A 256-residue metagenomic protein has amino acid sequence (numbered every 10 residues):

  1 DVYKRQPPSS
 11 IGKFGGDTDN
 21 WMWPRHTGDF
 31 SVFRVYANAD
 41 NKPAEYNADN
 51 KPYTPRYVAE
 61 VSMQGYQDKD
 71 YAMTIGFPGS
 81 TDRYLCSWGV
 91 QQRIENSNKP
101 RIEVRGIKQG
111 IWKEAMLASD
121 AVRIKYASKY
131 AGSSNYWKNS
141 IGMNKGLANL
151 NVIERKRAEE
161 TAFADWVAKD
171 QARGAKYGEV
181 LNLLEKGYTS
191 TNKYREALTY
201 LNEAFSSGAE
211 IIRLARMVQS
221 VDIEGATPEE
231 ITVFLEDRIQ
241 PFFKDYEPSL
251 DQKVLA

Functional and structural regions predicted by a protein language model:
V2-Y3: Short, small-residue-biased leader/transition segments that mark boundaries at the very start of proteins
G28-F30, R56: Extracytoplasmic
A48-V58: Short, structured beta-strand/loop micro-motifs enriched in basic residues and often containing a Trp
G65-Y66: Short, well-ordered loop/turn sites that connect or cap secondary structure elements
G79-G89: Short, Lys/Arg- and Gly-enriched loop/turn segments at beta-strand edges
R93-A256: Cationic-aromatic interfacial patches
